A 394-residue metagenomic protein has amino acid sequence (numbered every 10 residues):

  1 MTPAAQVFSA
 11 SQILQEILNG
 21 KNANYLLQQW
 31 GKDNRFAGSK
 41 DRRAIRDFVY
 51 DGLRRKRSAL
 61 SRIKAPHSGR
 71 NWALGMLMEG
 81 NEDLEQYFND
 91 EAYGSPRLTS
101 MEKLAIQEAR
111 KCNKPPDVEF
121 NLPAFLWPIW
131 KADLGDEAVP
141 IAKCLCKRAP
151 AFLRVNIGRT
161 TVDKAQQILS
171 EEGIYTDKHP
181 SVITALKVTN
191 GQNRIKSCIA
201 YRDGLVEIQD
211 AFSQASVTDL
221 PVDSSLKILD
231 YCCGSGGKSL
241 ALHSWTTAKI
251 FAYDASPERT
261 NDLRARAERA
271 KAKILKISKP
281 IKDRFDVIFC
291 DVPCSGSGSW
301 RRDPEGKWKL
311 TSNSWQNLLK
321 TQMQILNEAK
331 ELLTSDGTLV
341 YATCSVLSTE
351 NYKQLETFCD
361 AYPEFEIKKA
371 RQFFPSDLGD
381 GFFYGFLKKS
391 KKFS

Functional and structural regions predicted by a protein language model:
M1-S394: S-adenosylmethionine
